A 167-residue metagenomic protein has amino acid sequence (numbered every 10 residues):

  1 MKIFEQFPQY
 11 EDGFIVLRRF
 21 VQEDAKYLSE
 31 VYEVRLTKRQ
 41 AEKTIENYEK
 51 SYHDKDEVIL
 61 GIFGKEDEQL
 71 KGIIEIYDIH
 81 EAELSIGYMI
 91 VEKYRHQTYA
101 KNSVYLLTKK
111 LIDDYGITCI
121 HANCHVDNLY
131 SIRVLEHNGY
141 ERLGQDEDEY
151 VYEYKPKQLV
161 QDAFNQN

Functional and structural regions predicted by a protein language model:
M1-V34, I59, F63-N167: Acyl-donor (CoA/ACP) binding surface of acyl/acetyltransferases
E30-K50, V58: Conserved GNAT-fold acetyl-CoA-binding loop/helix
